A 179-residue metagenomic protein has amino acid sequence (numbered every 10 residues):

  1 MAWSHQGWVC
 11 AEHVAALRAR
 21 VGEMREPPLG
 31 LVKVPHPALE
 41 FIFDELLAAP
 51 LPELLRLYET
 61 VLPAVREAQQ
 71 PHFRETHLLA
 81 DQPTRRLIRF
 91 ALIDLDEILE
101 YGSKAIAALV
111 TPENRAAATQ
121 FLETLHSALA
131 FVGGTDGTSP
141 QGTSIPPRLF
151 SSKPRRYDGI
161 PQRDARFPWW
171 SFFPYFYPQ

Functional and structural regions predicted by a protein language model:
M1, P71-F90, K104-A117: Inter-helical turn/loop segments and adjacent helix faces that build the functional surface of alpha-helical bundle
M1-A15, D81-D96: Alpha-helical scaffold segments that form or flank carboxylate-/histidine-based iron centers
A2-L39: Conserved alpha-helical segments that form or flank metal/cofactor-binding pockets of metalloenzymes
W3, L55-Y58, L62, R85-I88 (+1 more regions): Hydrophobic packing residues in well-ordered alpha-helices of helical domains and bundles
V14, R18-V21, R66-Q69, F73 (+4 more regions): A structural signal for well-ordered alpha-helices, especially hydrophobic packing surfaces of coiled-coils
V32-V61, Q179: Acidic/His metal-coordination segments adjacent to aromatic residues that form catalytic metal sites in metalloenzymes
L47-P83: A contiguous binding-surface segment within folded domains or other stable secondary-structure elements
R115-P174, P178: Extended, helix-rich structural scaffolds rather than catalytic motifs
